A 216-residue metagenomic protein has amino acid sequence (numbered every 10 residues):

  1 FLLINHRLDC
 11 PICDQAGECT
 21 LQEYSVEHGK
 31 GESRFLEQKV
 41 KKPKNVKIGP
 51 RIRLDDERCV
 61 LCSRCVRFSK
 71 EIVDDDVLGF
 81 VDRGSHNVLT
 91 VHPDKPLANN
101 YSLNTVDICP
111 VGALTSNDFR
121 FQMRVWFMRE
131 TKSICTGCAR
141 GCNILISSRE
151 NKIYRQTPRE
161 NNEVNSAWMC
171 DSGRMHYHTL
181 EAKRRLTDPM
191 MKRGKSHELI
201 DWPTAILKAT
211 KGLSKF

Functional and structural regions predicted by a protein language model:
F1-T136, R140-I144, K152: Fe-S ferredoxin-like electron-transfer domains and their immediately adjacent linker/connector regions across
Q15-E18, S147, L180, P203: Low-complexity, intrinsically disordered regions enriched in charged/polar residues
R34-V40, K44, Y154-K215: Cofactor-/ligand-binding subdomain signature composed of acidic, glycine-rich, tryptophan-containing flexible loops
I144-S148, P158: Short beta-strand elements
